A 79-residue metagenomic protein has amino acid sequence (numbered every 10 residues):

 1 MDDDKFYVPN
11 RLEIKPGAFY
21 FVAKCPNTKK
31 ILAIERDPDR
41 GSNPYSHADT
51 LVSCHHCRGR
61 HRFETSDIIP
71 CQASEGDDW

Functional and structural regions predicted by a protein language model:
M1-V22, D37-S53, R60-W79: Short, intrinsically disordered terminal segments enriched in charged and Pro/Gly residues
P26-K30, H55-C57: Short Cys/His-rich metal-coordination motifs, predominantly Zn2+-binding knuckles/fingers
K29-L32, H61-F63: Cys/His-rich microdomains that often coordinate metals
